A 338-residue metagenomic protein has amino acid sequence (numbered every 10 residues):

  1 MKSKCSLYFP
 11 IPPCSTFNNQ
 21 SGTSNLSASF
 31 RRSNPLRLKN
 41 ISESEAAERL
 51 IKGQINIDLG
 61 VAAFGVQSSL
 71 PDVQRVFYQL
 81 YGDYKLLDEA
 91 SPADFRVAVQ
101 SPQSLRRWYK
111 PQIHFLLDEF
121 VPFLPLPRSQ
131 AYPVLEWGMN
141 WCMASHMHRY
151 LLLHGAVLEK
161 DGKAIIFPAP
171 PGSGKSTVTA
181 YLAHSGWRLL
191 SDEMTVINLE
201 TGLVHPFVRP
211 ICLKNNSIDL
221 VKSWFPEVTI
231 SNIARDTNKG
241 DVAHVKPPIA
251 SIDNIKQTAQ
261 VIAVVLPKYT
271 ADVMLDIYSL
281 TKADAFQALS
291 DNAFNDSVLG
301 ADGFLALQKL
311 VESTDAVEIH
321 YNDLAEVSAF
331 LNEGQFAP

Functional and structural regions predicted by a protein language model:
Y8-F9, F17, F30: Aromatic (phenylalanine/tyrosine) cluster motif
R37-V76, P92-D94, A156-A169, H184-P338: Glycine-rich, often acidic-flanked micro-motifs that create phosphate/phosphodiester-binding or positioning elements
V99-W141: Charged, amphipathic alpha-helical linker segments immediately N-terminal to NTP-binding catalytic cores
M147-V157: Pre-Walker A adenine-sensing motif
G172: Walker A (P-loop) phosphate-binding loop of P-loop NTPases
K175: Conserved lysine of the Walker
V178-T179: Post-Walker A alpha-helix
